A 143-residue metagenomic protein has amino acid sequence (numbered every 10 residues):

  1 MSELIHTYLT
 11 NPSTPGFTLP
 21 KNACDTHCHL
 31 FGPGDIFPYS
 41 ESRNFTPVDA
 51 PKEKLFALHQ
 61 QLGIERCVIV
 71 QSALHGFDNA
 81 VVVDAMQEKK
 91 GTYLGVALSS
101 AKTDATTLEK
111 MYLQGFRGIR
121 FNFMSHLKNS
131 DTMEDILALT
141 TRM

Functional and structural regions predicted by a protein language model:
S2-F77: An N-terminally biased module of ancient metal coordination in phosphate/nucleic-acid-related enzymes
S2-N11, G76-M143: Active-site gating/metal-coordination segments in enzymes
